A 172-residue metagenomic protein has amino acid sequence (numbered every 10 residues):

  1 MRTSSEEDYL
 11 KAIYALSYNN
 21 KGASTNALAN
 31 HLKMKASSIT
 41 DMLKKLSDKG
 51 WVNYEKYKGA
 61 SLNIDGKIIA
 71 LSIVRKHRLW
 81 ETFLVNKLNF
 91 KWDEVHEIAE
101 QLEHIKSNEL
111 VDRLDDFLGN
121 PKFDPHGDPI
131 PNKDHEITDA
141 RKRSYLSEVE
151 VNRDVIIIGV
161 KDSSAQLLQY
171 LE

Functional and structural regions predicted by a protein language model:
N19-A29, I157-I158: Short acidic, hydrophobic short linear motifs in intrinsically disordered regions
T25-N26, K44, T82: Residues within the helices of the helix-turn-helix
S37, D93: Key DNA-contact positions within bacterial/archaeal DNA-binding proteins
T40-M42: Key DNA-contacting residues within the recognition helix of helix-turn-helix
S47-E55: A short, conserved structural fragment
K58-H77: Basic, amphipathic "hinge/linker" alpha-helix immediately C-terminal to the N-terminal HTH DNA-binding motif
E103-E172: Mid-protein regulatory/catalytic core that forms ligand/cofactor-binding pockets and protein-protein interaction
